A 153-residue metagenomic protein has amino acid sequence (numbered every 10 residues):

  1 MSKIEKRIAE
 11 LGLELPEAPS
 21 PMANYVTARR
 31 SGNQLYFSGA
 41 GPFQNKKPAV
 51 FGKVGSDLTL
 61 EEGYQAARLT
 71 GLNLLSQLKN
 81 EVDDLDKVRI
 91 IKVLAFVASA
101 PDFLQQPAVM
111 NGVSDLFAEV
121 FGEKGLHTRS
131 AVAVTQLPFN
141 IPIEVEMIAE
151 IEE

Functional and structural regions predicted by a protein language model:
M1-E153: Short, polar/acidic, helix-capping and beta-turn segments at strand->helix junctions that line the mouths
